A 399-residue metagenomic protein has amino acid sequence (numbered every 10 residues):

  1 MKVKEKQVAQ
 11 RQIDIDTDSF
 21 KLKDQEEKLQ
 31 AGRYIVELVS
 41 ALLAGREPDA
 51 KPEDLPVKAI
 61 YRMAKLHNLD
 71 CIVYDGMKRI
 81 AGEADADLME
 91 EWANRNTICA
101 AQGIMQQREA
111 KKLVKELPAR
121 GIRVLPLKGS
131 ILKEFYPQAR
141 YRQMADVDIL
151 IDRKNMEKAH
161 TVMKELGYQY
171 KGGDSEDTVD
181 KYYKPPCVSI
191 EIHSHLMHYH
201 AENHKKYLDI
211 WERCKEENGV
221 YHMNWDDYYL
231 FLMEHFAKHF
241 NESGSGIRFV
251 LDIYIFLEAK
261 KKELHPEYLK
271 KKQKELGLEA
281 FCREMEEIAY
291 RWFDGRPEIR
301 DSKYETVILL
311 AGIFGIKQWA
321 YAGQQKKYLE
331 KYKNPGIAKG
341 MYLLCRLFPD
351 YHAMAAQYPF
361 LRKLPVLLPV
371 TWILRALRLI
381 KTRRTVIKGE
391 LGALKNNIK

Functional and structural regions predicted by a protein language model:
K2-A145, I151-K399: Conserved NTP-donor binding/palm subdomain of two-metal-ion nucleotidyltransferases/polymerases, i.e., the charged
